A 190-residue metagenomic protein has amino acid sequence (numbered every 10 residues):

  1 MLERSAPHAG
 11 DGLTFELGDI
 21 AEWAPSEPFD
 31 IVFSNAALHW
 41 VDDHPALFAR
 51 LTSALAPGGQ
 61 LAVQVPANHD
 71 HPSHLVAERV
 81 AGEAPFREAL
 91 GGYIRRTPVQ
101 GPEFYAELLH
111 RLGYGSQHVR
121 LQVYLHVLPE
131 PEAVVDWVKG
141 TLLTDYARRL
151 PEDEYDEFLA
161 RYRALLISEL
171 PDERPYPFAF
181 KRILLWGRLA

Functional and structural regions predicted by a protein language model:
M1-P25, I31, P45-A46: Class I SAM-dependent methyltransferase SAM/SAH-binding core
L2-S5, S73, A77, Y105: Hydrophobic packing residues within well-ordered alpha-helices of enzyme cores
A6, G10, D42, A56 (+1 more regions): Short conserved AdoMet
W23, H39, N68, T141: Active-site beta-alpha loop architecture of Rossmann-like, nucleotide-cofactor-dependent enzymes
D30-P45, A67: A short SAM/SAH-binding and catalytic strip from SAM-dependent methyltransferases
P45-Q60: A short glycine-rich, Lys/Arg-flanked "PGG" loop and its adjoining helix->strand segment in the class I
Q60-R87: Conserved class I S-adenosyl-L-methionine
Y93-A190: Conserved Class I S-adenosyl-L-methionine
